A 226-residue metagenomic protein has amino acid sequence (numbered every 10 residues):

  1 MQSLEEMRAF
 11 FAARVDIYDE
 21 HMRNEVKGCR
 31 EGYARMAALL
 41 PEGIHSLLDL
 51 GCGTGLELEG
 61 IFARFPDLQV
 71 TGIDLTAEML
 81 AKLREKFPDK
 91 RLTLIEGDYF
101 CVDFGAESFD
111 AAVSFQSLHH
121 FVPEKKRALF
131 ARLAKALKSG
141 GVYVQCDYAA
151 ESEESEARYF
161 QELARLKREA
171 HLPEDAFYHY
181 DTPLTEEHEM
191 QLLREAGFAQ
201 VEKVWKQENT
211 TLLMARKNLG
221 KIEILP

Functional and structural regions predicted by a protein language model:
M1-I17: N-terminal, positively charged/glycine-rich alpha-helical extensions of SAM-dependent methyltransferases
K27-G43: Conserved alpha-helix/loop element of class I SAM-dependent methyltransferases that forms part of the SAM/SAH-binding
L48-L50, T54-C101: Class I SAM-dependent methyltransferase SAM/SAH-binding core
A112-V113: Hydrophobic beta-strand segment of the Class I
Q116-S117: Short catalytic micro-motifs in class I SAM-dependent methyltransferases
R127-S139: A short glycine-rich, Lys/Arg-flanked "PGG" loop and its adjoining helix->strand segment in the class I
C146-A196, E202: C-terminal alpha-helical "lid/dimerization" subdomain adjacent to the S-adenosyl-L-methionine
A196-P226: Core SAM-dependent methyltransferase catalytic element
